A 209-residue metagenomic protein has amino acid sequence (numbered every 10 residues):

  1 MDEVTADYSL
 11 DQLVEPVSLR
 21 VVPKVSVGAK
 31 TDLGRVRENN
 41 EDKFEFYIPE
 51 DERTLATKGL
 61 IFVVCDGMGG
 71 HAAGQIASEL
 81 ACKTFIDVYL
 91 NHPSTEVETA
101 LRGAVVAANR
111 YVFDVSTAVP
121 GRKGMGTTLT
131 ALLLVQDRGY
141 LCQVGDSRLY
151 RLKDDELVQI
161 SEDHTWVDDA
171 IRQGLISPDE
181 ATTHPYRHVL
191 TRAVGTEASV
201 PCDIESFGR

Functional and structural regions predicted by a protein language model:
M1-R209: PP2C/PPM-type serine/threonine phosphatase catalytic domain
